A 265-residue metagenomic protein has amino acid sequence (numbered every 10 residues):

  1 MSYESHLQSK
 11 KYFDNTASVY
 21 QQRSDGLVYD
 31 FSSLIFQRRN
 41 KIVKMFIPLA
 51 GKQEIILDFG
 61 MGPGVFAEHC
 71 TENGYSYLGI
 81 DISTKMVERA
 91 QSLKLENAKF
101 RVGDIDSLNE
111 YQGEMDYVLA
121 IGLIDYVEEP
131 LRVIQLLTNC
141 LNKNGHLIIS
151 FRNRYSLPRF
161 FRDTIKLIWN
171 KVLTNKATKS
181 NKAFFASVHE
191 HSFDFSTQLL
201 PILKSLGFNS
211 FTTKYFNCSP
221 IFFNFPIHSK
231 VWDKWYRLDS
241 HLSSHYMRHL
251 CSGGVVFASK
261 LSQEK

Functional and structural regions predicted by a protein language model:
M1-A50: Conserved class I S-adenosyl-L-methionine
P63-S107: Class I SAM-dependent methyltransferase SAM/SAH-binding core
L119: A conserved beta-strand element that flanks and buttresses the S-adenosyl-L-methionine
G122-Y126: Short catalytic micro-motifs in class I SAM-dependent methyltransferases
L131-K143: A short glycine-rich, Lys/Arg-flanked "PGG" loop and its adjoining helix->strand segment in the class I
I148-T174: Conserved class I S-adenosyl-L-methionine
F151, K182-Q198: Acceptor-substrate binding/catalytic loop of class I
T197, P201, F211-K265: A C-terminal cap/extension of S-adenosyl-L-methionine-dependent methyltransferases that defines the acceptor-substrate
